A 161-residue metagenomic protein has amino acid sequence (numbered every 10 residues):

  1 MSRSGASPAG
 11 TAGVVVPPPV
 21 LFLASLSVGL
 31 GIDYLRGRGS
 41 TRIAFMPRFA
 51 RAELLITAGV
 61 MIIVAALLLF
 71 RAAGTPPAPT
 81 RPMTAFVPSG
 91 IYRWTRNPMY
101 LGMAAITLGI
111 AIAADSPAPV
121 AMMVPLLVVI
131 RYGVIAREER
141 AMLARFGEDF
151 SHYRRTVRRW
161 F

Functional and structural regions predicted by a protein language model:
M1-S89, L101-A141, R145-F161: Membrane-anchoring alpha-helices and their flanking helix-loop junctions
Y92: Solvent-exposed interhelical
N97: Extended, alpha-helix-rich binding/interface surfaces that flank or overlap catalytic cores and mediate recognition
